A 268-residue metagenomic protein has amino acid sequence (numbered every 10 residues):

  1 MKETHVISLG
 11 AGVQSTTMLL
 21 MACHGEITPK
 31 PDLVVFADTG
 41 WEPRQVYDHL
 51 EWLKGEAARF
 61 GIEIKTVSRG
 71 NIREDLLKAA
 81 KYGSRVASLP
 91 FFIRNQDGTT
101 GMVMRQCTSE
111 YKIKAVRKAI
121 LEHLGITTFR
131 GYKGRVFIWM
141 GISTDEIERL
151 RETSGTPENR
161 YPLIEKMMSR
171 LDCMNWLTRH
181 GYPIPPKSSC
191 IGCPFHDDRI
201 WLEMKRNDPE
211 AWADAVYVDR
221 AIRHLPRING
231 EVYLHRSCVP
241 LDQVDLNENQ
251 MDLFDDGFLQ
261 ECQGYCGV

Functional and structural regions predicted by a protein language model:
M1-V268: Nucleotide-activated chemistry modules centered on ATP-dependent adenylation/adenylyltransferase
